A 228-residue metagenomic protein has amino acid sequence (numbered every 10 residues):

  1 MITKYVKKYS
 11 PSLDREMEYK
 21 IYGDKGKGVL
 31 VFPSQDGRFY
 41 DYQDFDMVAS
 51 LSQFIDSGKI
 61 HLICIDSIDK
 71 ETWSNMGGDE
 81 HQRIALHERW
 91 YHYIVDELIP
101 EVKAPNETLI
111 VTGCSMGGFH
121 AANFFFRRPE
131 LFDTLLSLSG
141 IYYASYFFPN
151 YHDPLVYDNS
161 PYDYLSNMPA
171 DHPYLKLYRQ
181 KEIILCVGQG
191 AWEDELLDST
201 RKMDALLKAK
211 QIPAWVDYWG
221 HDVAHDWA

Functional and structural regions predicted by a protein language model:
M1-A228: Non-catalytic cap/lid and distal C-terminal segments of serine-dependent acyl enzymes
